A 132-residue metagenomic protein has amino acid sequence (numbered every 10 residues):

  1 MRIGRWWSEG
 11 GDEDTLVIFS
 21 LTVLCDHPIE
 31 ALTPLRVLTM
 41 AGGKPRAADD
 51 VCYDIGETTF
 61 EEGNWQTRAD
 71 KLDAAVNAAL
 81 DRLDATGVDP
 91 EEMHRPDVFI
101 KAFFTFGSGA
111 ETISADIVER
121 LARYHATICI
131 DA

Functional and structural regions predicted by a protein language model:
M1-D131: Acidic (Asp/Glu-rich) sequence patches and key acidic residues that form negatively charged surfaces used
